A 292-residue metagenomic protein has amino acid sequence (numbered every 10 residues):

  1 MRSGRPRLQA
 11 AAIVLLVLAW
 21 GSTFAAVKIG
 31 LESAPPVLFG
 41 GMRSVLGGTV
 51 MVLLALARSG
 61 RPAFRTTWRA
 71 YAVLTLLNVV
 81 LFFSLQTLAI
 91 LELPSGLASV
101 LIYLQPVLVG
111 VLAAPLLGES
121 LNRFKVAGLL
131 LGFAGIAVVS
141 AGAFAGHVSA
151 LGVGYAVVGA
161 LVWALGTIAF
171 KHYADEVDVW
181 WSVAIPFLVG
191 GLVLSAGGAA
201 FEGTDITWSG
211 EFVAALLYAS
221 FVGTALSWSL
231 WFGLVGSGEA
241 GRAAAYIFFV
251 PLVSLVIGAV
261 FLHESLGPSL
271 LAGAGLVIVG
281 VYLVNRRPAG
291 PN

Functional and structural regions predicted by a protein language model:
M1-G41, L88-I90, A145-H172, L192-V193 (+1 more regions): Glycine-/small-residue-enriched transmembrane alpha-helix faces in small-molecule transporters and effluxers
A19, T23-V27, V52-I102, V138 (+1 more regions): Specific transmembrane alpha-helical segments of multi-pass solute transporters/efflux pumps, especially DMT/EamA
G21, V45-T49, F133, A164 (+3 more regions): Small-residue-rich packing faces within the transmembrane alpha-helices of Major Facilitator Superfamily
G30, F39, R43, A89 (+10 more regions): Hydrophobic/aromatic residues within transmembrane alpha-helices of multi-pass small-molecule transporters
G40-M42, V79, F83, A98-L104 (+2 more regions): Helix-helix packing/entry segments at the starts of transmembrane helices
G48-M51, V109-V111, G146-E202, L216 (+1 more regions): Transmembrane alpha-helical segments that form core, pore/gating elements of small-molecule transporters/exporters
V50-P62, Q105-L130, S237, L252-L271: C-terminal transmembrane-helix exit sites in multi-pass transporters
M51, A72, L112, L121-A141 (+5 more regions): Hydrophobic transmembrane alpha-helices of multi-pass small-molecule transport proteins
